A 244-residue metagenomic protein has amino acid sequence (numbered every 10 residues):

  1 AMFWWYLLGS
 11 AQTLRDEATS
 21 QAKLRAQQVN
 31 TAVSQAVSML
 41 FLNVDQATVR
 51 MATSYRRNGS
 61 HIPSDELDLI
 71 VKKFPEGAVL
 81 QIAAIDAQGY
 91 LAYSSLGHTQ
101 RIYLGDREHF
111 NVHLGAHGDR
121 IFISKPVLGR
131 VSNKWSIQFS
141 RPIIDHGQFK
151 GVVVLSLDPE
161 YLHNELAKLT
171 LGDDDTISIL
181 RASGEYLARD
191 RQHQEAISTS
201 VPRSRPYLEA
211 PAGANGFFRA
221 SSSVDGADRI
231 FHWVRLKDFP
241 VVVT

Functional and structural regions predicted by a protein language model:
M2-I62, E76-A78: Juxtamembrane extracytoplasmic/periplasmic/luminal helical "stalk" adjacent to the first N-terminal
S10, V153-L155, V243-T244: Sensory beta-strand/linker motifs that couple input domains to effectors
A36, R50, S54, D68-E76 (+3 more regions): Amphipathic alpha-helical regulatory segments at dimerization interfaces that relay allosteric signals between sensory
P75-A78, A83, Q88-L169, T176 (+1 more regions): Extracytoplasmic/periplasmic ligand-binding sensor regions of membrane-associated signaling proteins
I85-L96, G184-R191, F231-W233: Amphipathic coiled-coil signal-relay and dimerization helices
Q192-Q194, S198-T244: Extracellular/periplasmic juxtamembrane segments that couple receptor/chemosensory ectodomains to their
